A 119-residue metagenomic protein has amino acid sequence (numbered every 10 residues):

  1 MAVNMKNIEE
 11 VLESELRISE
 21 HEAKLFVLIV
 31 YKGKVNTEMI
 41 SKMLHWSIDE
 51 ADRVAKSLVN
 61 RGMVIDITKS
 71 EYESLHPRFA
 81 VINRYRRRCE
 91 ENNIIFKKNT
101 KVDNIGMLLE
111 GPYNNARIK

Functional and structural regions predicted by a protein language model:
M1-E15: Short, Lys/Arg-enriched N-terminal segment that forms or immediately precedes the first helix of a structured domain
V11-E22, N36, D66-C89: Short, cationic-aromatic polyanion-contact patches
L16, I29-K32: Short helix-capping/hinge SLiMs at alpha-helix to coil transitions
E22-I29: Short alpha-helical "packing" element that flanks the helix-turn-helix/winged-helix DNA-binding module
K32, R61-G62: Alpha-helix C-caps/helix-loop-beta hinges
G33-M43: Short acidic, hydrophobic short linear motifs in intrinsically disordered regions
H45-N60: Short amphipathic alpha-helical interaction segments
R84-K119: Amphipathic alpha-helical dimerization/coiled-coil segments that flank or bridge DNA-binding/regulatory modules
